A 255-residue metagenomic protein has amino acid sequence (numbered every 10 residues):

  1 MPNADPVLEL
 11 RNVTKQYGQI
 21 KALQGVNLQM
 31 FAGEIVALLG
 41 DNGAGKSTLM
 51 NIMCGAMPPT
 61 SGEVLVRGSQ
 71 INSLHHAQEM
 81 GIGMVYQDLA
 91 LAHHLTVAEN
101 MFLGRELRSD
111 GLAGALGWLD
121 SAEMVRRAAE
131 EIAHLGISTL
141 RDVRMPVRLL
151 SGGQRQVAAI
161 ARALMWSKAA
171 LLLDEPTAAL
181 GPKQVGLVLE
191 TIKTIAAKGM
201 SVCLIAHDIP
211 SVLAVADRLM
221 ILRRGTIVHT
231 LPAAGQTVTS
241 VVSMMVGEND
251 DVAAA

Functional and structural regions predicted by a protein language model:
P2-A255: Glycine-rich phosphate-binding loops of nucleotide-dependent enzymes
